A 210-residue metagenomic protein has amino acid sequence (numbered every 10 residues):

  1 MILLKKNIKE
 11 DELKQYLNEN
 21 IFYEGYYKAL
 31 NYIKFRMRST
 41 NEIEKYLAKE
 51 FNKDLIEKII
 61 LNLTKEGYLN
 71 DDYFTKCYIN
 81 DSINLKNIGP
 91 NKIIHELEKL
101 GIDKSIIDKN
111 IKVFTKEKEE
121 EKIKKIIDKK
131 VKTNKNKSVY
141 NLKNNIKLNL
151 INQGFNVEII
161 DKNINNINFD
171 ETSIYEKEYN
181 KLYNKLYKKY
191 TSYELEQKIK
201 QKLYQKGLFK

Functional and structural regions predicted by a protein language model:
M1-K210: An alpha-helical, amphipathic repeat domain used for nucleic-acid recognition, typified by the mTERF helical solenoid
